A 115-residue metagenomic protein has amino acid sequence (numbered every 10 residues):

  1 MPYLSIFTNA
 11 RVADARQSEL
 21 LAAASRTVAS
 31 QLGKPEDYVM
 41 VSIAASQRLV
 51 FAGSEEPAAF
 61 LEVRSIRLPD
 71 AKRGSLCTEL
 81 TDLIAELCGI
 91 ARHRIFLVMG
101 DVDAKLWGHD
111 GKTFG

Functional and structural regions predicted by a protein language model:
M1-G115: Interaction-mediating elements
